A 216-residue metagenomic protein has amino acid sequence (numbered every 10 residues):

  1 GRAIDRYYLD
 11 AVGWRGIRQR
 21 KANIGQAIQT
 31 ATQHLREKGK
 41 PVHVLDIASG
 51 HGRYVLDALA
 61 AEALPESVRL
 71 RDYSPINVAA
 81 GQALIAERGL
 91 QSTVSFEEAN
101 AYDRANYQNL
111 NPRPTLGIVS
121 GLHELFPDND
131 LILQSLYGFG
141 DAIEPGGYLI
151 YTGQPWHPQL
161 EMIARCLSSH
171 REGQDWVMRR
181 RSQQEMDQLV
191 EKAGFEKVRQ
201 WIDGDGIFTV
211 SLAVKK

Functional and structural regions predicted by a protein language model:
G1-E37: Class I SAM-dependent methyltransferase Rossmann-like catalytic core, especially the SAM/SAH-binding loop
A11, Q19, Q26-T30, R53-S67 (+4 more regions): Class I (Rossmann-like) S-adenosyl-L-methionine-dependent methyltransferase catalytic domain, capturing the SAM-binding
G39-G50: Conserved class I S-adenosyl-L-methionine
N106-G117: A short acidic, Gly/Pro-enriched loop at the edge of an enzyme's catalytic core that lines a small-molecule cofactor
I118-L122: A short beta-strand submotif of the Rossmann-like class I SAM-dependent methyltransferase core that lines
E124-D128: A short His-aromatic
L133-P145: A short glycine-rich, Lys/Arg-flanked "PGG" loop and its adjoining helix->strand segment in the class I
